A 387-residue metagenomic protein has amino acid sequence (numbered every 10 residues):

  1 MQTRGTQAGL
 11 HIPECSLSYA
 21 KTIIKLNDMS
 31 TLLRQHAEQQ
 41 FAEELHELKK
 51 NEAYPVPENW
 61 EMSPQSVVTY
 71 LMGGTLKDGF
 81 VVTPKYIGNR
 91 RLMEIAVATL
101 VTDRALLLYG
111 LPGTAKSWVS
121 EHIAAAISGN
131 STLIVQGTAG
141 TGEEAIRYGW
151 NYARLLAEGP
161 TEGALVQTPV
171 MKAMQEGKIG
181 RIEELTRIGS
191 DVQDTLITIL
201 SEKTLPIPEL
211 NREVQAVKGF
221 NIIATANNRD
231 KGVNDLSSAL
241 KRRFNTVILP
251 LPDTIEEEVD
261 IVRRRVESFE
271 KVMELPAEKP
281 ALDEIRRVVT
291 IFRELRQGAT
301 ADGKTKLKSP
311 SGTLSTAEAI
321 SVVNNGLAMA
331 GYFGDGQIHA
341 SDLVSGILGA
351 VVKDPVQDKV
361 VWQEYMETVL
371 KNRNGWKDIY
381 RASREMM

Functional and structural regions predicted by a protein language model:
L26-E274: AAA+ P-loop NTPase catalytic core and its hallmark functional loops
R90, E94, T168, D194 (+4 more regions): Non-catalytic, well-ordered alpha-helical scaffold segments
V266-Q337: Conserved AAA+ ATPase small/helical "lid" subdomain
G331-M387: C-terminal engagement/docking regions of AAA+ P-loop ATPases
